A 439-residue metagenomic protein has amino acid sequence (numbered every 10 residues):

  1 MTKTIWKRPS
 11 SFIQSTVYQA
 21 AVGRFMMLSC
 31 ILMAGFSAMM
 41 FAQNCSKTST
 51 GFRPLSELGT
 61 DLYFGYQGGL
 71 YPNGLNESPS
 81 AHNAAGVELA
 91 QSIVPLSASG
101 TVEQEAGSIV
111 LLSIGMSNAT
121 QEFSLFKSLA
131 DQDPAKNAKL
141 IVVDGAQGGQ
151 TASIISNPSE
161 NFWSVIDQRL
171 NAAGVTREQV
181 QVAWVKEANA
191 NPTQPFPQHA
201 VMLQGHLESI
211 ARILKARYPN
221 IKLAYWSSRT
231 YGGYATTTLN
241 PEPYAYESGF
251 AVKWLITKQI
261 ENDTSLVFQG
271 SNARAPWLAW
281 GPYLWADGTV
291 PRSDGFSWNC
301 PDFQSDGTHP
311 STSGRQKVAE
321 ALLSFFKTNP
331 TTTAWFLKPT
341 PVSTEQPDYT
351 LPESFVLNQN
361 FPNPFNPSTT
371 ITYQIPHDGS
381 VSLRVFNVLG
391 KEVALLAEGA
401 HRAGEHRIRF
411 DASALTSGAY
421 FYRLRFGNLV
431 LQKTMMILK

Functional and structural regions predicted by a protein language model:
M1-G23: N-terminal secretory signal peptides that target proteins for export/translocation
G23-S37: Bacterial N-terminal signal peptides
Q43-L112, K327, T331-L337: N-terminal module-boundary/linker segments of secreted carbohydrate-active enzymes
G65, G69-E88, E103-V201: Conserved SGNH/GDSL esterase-like catalytic core that processes O-acyl groups on lipids and polysaccharides
M116-Q121, A146-I154, E187-T193, I221 (+4 more regions): Solvent-exposed loop/turn segments at secondary-structure junctions within structured extracellular/periplasmic domains
T230-S343: Catalytic His-Asp segment of secreted/periplasmic serine-dependent ester chemistry enzymes
S343-F361, F365-V385, L395, R407-F410: Glycine-centered coil/turn sites that cap beta-strands in beta-rich domains
L395, G399-A403, R409, S413-K439: C-terminal tail/sorting-segment detector
